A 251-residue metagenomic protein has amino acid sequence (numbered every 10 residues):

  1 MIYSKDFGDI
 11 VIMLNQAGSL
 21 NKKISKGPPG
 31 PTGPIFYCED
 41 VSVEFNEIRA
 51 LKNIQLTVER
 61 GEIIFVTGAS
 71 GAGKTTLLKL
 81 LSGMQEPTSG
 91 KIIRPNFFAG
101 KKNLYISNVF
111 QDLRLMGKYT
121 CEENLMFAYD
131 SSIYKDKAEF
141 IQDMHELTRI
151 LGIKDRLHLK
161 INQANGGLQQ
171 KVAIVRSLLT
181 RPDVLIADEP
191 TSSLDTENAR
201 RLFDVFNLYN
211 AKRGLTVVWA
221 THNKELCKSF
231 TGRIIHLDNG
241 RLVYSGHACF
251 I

Functional and structural regions predicted by a protein language model:
N46, E86, Y119, M126-E139 (+1 more regions): ABC-type ATPase nucleotide-binding domains, specifically the catalytic core motifs of the NBD
T67-A69: The feature captures the beta-strand-to-loop junction immediately N-terminal to the Walker
S82: Helix-to-loop junction immediately C-terminal to a conserved catalytic motif
L147-N162: Conserved ABC nucleotide-binding domain
K160-Q170: Conserved ABC ATPase signature
R181: Conserved catalytic motifs of ABC-family nucleotide-binding domains
L185-D188: Catalytic Walker B motif of ABC-type/P-loop ATPase nucleotide-binding domains
